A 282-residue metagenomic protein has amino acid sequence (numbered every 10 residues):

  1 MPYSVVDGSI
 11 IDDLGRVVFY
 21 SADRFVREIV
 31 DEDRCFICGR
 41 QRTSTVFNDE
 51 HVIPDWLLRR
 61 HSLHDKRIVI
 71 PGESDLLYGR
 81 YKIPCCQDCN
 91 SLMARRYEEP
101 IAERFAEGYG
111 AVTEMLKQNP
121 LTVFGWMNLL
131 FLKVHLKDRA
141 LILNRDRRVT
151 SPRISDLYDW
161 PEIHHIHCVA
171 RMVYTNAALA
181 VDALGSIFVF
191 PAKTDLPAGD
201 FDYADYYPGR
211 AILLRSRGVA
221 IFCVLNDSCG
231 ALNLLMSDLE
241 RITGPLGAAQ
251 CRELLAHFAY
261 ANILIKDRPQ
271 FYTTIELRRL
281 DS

Functional and structural regions predicted by a protein language model:
P2-P100, G108: An N-terminal structural lobe/cap that precedes and organizes the functional/catalytic core across diverse proteins
R34-G39, T113-E114, D200, P208-R210: Intrinsically disordered, low-complexity boundary segments flanking structured domains
C35-C38, V52, M127, L214 (+1 more regions): Generic structural hydrophobic/aromatic packing signal, biased to beta-strands
P54, L116, L246-A249: Helix N-terminus capping/helix-initiation residues
K66, G72-T150: Internal, well-ordered alpha/beta segment that forms a basic, Gly-enriched binding/recognition surface
V149-S282: C-terminal, charged low-complexity interaction regions
